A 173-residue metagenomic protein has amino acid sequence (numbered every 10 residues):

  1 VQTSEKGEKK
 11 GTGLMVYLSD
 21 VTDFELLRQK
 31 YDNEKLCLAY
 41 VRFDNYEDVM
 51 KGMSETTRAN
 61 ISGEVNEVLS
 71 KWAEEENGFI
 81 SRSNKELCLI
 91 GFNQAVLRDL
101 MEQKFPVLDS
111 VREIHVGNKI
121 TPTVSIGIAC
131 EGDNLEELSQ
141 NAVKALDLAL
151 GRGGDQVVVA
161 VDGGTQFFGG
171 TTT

Functional and structural regions predicted by a protein language model:
V1-T3, I126: Compact sensory input modules in signal-transduction proteins
T3-T56, G151, A160-T173: Sensory coupling linkers of modular signal transduction proteins
E8, K30-Y31, W72, I80-R82 (+2 more regions): A generic structural signal for short, solvent-exposed coil/turn residues that cap or connect secondary-structure
Y31-A95: Catalytic NTP-binding/metal-coordinating core of nucleotidyl cyclase/transferase enzymes
V65-E75, V96-K119, S139-L148: Alpha-helical scaffold within the catalytic cores of cyclic-nucleotide enzymes
F79-L89, V116-K144, G154-D162: A short glycine-enriched loop-to-beta-strand structural element that forms part of the catalytic core of nucleotide
N93-D99, G132-N134: Helix N-cap motif at beta-to-alpha junctions
